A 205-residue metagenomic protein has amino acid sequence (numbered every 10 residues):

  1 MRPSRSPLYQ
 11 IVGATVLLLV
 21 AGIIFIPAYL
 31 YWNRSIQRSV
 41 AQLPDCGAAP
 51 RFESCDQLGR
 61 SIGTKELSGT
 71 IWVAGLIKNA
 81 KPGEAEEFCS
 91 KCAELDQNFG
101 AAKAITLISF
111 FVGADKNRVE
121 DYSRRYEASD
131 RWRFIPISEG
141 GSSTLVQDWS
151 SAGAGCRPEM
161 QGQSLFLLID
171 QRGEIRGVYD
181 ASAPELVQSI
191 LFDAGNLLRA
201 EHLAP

Functional and structural regions predicted by a protein language model:
M1, A93-Q97, K103, H202-P205: Cysteine/selenocysteine-centered motifs that mediate thiol-based redox chemistry or coordinate metal-sulfur cofactors
M1-C55: N-terminal targeting signals for export/organelle localization
A49, L67-I71, A102-L107, Q161-S164: Extracytoplasmic
C55-D56, I169: Hydrophobic alpha-helical segments, especially N-terminal targeting/anchoring helices
I62-G63, R176: Generic structural signal for well-ordered beta-strand positions
K65-L95, L107: Short active-site neighborhood of thiol/selenol oxidoreductases, capturing the structured segment around
T106-I108, K116-Q163: Short, internal strand/loop/helix patches that form the active-site neighborhood or redox-interaction surface
C156-P205: Thiol-/selenol-based redox modules, centered on thioredoxin-like and closely related oxidoreductase domains
